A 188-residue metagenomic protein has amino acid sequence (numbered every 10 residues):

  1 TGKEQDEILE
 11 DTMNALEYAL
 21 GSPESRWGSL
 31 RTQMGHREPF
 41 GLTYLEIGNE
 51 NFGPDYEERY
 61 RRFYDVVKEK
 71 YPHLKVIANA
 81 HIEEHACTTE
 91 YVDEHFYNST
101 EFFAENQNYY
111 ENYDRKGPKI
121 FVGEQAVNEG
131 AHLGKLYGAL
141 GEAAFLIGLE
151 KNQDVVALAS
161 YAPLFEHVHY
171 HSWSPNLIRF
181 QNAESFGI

Functional and structural regions predicted by a protein language model:
T1, A80-I82, Y161-F165: Short, solvent-exposed turn/loop segments enriched in Gly/Ser/Thr/Pro and often Arg
T1-L74, A78, A86-E90, F103: N-terminal catalytic cores of secreted or lumenal carbohydrate-active enzymes
E7-D11, Y91-A104, G138-E150: Short charge-dense sequence patches
N14-S22, R62-V66, K70, Y91 (+5 more regions): Generic, well-ordered alpha-helical scaffold segments in large soluble proteins
R31-G35, A78-I82, N108-E111, F145-L149: Generic recognition of flexible, low-complexity loop/linker segments
G35-P39, E84-H85, E111-Y113, Y170: Short, conserved catalytic or adaptor-binding loops enriched in Gly and charged residues
P54, E58, D65-N79, E83-K135: Glycoside hydrolase catalytic-domain groove-lining segments
P118, V122-I188: Aromatic/acidic polysaccharide-binding cleft in carbohydrate-active enzymes
